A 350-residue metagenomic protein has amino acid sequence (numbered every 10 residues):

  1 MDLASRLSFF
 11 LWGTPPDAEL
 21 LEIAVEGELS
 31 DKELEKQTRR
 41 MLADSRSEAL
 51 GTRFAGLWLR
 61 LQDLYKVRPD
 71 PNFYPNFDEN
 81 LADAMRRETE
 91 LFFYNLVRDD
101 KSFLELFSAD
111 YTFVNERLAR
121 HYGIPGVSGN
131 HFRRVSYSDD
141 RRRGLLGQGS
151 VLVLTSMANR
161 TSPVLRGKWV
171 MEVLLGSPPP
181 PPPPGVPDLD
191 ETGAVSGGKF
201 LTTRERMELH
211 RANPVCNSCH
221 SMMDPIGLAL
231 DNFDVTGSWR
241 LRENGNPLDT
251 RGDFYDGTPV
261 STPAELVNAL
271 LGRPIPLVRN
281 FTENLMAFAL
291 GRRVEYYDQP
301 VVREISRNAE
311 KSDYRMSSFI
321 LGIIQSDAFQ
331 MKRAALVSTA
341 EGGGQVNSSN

Functional and structural regions predicted by a protein language model:
M1-A287, Q299-K311, L321-N350: Active-site substrate-binding loop specific to GH73 endo-beta-N-acetylglucosaminidase modules in bacterial autolysins
